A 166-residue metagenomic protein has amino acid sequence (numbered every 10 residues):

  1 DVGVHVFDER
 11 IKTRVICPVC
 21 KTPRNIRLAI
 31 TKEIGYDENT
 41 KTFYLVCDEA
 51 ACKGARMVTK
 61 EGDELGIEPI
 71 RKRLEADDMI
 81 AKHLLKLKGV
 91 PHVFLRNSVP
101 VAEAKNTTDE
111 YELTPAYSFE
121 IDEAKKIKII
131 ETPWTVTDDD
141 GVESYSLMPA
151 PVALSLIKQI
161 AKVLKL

Functional and structural regions predicted by a protein language model:
D1-L166: Glycine-rich phosphate-binding loop of ATP-dependent small-molecule kinases
